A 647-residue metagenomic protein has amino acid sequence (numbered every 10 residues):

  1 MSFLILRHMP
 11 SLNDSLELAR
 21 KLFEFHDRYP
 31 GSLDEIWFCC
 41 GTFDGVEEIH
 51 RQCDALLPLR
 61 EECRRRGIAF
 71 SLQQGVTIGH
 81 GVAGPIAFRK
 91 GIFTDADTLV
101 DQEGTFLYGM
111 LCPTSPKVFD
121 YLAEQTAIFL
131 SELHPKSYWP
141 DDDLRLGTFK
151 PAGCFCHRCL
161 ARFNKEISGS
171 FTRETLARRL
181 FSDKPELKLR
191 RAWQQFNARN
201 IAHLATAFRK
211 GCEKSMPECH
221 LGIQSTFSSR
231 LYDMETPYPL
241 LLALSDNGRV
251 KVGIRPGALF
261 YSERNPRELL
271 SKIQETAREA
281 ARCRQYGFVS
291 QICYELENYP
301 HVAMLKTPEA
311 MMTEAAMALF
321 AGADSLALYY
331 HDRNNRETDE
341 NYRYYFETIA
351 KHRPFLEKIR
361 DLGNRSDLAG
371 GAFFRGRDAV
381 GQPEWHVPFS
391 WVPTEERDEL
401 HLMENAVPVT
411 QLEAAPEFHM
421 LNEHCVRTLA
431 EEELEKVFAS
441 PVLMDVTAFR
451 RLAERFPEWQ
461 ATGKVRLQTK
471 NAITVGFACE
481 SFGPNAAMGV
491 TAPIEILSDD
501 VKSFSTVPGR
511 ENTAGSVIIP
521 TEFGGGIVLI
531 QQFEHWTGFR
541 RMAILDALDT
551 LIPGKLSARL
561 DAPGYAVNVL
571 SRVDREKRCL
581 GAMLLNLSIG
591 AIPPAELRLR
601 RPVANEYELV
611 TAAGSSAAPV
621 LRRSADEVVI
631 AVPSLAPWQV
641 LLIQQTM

Functional and structural regions predicted by a protein language model:
L4-D14, C39-R51, G104-A123, P185-A202 (+7 more regions): The substrate-binding groove and active-site-proximal loops of carbohydrate-active enzymes, especially glycoside
L6-E17, C39-T42, Q74, D142-D143 (+11 more regions): Structural motif
D14-D44, I128, E132-K136, V250-G253 (+2 more regions): Catalytic domains of carbohydrate-active enzymes, especially glycoside hydrolases
Y29, D141, G147, Q194 (+8 more regions): Hydrophobic targeting/anchoring helices
C39-I92, F208: Aromatic-lined substrate-binding rim segments of carbohydrate-active enzymes
A69-L133, I167-Q194: Active-site-adjacent "subsite" loops/lids of carbohydrate-active enzymes
Y121-E124, S131-P135, L146-G147, G153-L221: Active-site neighborhood of glycoside hydrolase catalytic domains
P393-T394, E399-N405, V409-A414, L421-T646: A conserved amphipathic helix/loop scaffold that creates a polar/acidic microenvironment used either to coordinate
